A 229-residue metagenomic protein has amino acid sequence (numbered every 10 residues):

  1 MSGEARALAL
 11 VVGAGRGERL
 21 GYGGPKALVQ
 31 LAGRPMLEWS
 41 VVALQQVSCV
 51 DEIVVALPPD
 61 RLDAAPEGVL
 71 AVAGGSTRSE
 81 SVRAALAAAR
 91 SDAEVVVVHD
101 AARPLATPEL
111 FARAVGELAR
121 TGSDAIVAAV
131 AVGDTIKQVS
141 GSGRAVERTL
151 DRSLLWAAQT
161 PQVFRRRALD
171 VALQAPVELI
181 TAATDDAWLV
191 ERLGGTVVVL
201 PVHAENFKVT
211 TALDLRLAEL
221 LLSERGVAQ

Functional and structural regions predicted by a protein language model:
M1-L10, A14, D185-A187, A204-N206 (+1 more regions): SAM-dependent methyltransferases
S2-D60, G68-V69: N-terminal glycine-rich phosphate-binding loop and ensuing alpha1 helix
E4, A88-E94, A119-G122: Glycine-rich phosphate-binding loop signature in dinucleotide/nucleotide-binding domains
V11, L37, A85, H99-D100 (+3 more regions): Residue-level signal for inorganic ion chemistry
V50, A93-E94, G122-I126, G195 (+1 more regions): Short, high-confidence coil segments that cap the C-terminus of an alpha-helix and link into the following beta-strand
P66-V96: Short phosphate-binding loop-to-helix
R78, A101-L105, D134: Acidic metal-phosphate-binding loop of nucleotide-sugar-dependent transferases
A106-P201, Q229: Conserved core of the sugar-phosphate nucleotidyltransferase
